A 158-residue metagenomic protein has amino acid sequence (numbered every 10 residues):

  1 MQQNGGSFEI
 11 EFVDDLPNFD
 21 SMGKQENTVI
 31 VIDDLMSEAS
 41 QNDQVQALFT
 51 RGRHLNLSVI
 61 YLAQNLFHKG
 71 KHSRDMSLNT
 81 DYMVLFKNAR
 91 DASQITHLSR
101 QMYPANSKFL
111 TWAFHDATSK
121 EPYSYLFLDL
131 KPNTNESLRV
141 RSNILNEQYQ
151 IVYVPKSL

Functional and structural regions predicted by a protein language model:
M1-F109: Conserved P-loop NTPase motor cores
Q41-A47, Y82, Q94-L158: P-loop NTPase motor core of the ASCE superfamily
